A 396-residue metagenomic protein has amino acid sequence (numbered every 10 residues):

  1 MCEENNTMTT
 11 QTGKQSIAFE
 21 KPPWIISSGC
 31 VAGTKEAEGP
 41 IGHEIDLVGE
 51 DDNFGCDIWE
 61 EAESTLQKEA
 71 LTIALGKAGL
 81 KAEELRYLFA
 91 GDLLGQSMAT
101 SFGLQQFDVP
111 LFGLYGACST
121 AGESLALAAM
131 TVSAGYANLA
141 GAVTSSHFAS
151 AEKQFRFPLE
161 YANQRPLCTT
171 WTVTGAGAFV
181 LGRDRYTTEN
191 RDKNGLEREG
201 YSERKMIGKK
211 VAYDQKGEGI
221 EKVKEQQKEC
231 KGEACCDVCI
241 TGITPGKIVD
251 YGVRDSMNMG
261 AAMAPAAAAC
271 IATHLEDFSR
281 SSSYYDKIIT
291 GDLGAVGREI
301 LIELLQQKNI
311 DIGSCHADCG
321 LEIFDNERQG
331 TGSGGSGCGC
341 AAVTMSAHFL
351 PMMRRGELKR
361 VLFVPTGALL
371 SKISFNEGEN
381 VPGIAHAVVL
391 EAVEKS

Functional and structural regions predicted by a protein language model:
C2-F112, C168-W171, G175-S396: Conserved "HGTGT" condensation-loop signature of ketosynthase/thiolase-family condensing enzymes that catalyze
F107-W171: A generic, well-ordered mixed alpha/beta core segment in the N-terminal half of proteins
